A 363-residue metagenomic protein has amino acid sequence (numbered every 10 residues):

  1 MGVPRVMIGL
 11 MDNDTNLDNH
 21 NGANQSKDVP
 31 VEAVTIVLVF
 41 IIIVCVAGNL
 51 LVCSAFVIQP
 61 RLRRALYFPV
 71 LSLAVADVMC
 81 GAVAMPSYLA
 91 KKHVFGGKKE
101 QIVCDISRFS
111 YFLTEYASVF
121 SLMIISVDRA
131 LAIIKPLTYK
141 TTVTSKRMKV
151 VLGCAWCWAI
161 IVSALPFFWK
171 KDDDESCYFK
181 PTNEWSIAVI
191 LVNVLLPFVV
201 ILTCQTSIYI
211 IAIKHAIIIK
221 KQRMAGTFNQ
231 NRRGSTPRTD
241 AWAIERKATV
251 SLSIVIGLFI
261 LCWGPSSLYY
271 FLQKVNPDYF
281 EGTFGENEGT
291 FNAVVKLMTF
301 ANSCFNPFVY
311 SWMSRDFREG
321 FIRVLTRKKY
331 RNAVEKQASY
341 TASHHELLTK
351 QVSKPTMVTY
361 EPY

Functional and structural regions predicted by a protein language model:
M1-Q25, I217-T249, E281, R315-Y363: Intrinsically disordered regulatory tails of 7TM GPCRs
D18-N24, V94-L113, K135, T141 (+2 more regions): Loop architecture of class A 7-transmembrane GPCRs
K27-V39, A65-I125, A130-T142: Extracellular TM2-ECL1-early TM3 structural module of rhodopsin-like
P30-Q59, M79: First transmembrane helix
L38, M79-F95, R108, E115-L122 (+4 more regions): Helix-to-loop junction signature of class
V46-V57, G81, M85-P86, L113-L137 (+2 more regions): Cytoplasm-facing ends of alpha-helical transmembrane segments in multi-pass membrane proteins
S121-I133, F167, I190-T227, S251-K274 (+1 more regions): Class A (rhodopsin-like) GPCR signature focused on the TM5-ICL3 interface and adjacent 7TM helical core
V200-I201, V250, L258-L261, S267-F271 (+1 more regions): Seventh transmembrane helix
